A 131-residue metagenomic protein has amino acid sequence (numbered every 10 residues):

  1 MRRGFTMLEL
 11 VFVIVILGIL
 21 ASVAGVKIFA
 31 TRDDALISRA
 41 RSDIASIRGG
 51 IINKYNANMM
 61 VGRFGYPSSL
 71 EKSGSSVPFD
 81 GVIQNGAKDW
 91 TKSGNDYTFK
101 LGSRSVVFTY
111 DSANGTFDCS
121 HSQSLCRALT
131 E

Functional and structural regions predicted by a protein language model:
M1-T31: N-terminal single-pass transmembrane signal-anchor helix
M7-E9, S69, K100, S124 (+1 more regions): Acidic/proline-rich low-complexity IDRs
S22, I47-G50, G86, T109: Compositionally biased, intrinsically disordered low-complexity segments
A35-G62: Membrane-proximal N-terminal amphipathic helix
N56-S112: Extracellular/periplasmic head regions of type IV pilus-like filament subunits
T109-E131: Low-complexity, S/T/G/P-rich flexible repeat/linker segments used as non-globular hinges and stalks within
